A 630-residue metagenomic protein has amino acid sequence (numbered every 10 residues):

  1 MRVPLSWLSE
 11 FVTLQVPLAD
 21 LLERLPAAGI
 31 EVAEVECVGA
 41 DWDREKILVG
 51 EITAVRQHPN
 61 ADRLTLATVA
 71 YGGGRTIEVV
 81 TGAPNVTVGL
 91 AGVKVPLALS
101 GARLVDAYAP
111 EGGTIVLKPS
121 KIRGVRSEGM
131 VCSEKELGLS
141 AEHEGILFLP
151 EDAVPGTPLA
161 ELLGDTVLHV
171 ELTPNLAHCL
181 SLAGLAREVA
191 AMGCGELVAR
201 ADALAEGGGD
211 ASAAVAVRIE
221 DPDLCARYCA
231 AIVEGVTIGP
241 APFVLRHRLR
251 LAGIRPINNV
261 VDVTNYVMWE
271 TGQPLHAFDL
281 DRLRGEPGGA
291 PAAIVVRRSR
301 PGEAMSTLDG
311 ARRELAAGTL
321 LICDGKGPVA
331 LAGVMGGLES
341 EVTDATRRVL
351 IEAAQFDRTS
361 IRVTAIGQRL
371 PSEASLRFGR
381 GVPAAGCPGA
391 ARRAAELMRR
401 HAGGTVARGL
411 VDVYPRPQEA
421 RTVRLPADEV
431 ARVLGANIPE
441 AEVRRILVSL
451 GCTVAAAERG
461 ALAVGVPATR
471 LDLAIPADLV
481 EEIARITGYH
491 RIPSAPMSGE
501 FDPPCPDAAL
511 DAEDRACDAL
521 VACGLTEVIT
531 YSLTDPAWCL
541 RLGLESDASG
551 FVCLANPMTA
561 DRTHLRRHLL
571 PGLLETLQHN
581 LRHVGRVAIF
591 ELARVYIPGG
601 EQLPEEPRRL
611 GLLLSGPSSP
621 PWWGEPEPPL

Functional and structural regions predicted by a protein language model:
M1-G209, L350, G367, E373 (+4 more regions): Phosphate-backbone binding interfaces of nucleic-acid-interacting proteins
R2-L8, G164-T173, A226-E234, E373-G381 (+5 more regions): Short, hydrophobic beta-strand segments
L5, E23, A28, C37-G39 (+3 more regions): Glycine/proline-enriched, intrinsically flexible loops and inter-domain linkers
L104-S133, G138-E144, A214, L338-R393 (+8 more regions): Internal insertion modules embedded within essential enzymes
G184, V423-F590, I597: Extended, well-folded interaction surfaces typified by the phenylalanyl-tRNA synthetase beta subunit core
V189-E220, A402-V430, A436-N437, L479: Terminal amphipathic helices with adjacent charged low-complexity linkers/tails
G208-P222, A226, A394, V413-V423 (+2 more regions): Self-splicing inteins and homing endonuclease
G239-P242, R246-N265, H276-L283, G288-Y414 (+2 more regions): TRNA-recognition modules of translation machinery and tRNA-sensing kinases, especially anticodon-binding
